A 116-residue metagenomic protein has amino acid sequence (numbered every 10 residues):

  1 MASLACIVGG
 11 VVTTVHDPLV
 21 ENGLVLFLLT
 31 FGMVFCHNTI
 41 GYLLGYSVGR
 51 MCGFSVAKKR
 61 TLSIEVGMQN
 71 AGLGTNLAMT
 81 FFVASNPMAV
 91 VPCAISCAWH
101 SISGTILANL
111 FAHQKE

Functional and structural regions predicted by a protein language model:
M1-E116: Alpha-helical transmembrane segments of multi-pass small-molecule/ion transporters
